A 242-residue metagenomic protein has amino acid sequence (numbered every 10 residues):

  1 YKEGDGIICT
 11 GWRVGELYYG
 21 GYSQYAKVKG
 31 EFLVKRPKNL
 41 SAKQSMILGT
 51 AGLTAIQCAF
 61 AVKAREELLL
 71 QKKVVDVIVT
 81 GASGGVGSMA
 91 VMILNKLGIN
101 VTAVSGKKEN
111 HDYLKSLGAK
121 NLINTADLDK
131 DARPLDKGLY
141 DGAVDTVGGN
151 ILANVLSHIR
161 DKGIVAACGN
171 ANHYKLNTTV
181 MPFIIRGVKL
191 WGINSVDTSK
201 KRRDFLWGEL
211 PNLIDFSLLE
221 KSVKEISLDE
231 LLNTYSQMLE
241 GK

Functional and structural regions predicted by a protein language model:
Y1-K35: Glycine-rich phosphate/adenylate-binding loop and adjacent beta-alpha elements of nucleotide- or dinucleotide-binding
L17, N150-F216: Glycine-rich phosphate-binding loop and adjacent beta-alpha segment of Rossmann(oid) nucleotide-cofactor-binding
S23, A119, L139-D141, F183: Local beta-strand N-terminus motif with an aromatic residue
M46-T125: Mid-domain Rossmann-like dinucleotide-binding core that forms the NAD(H)/NADP(H) cofactor-binding site
L128-G138: Short amphipathic alpha-helix with an adjacent loop that forms part of the alpha/beta core around
K201-K242: C-terminal hydrophobic helical "lid"/dimerization subdomain of Rossmann-like NAD(P)H-dependent oxidoreductases
